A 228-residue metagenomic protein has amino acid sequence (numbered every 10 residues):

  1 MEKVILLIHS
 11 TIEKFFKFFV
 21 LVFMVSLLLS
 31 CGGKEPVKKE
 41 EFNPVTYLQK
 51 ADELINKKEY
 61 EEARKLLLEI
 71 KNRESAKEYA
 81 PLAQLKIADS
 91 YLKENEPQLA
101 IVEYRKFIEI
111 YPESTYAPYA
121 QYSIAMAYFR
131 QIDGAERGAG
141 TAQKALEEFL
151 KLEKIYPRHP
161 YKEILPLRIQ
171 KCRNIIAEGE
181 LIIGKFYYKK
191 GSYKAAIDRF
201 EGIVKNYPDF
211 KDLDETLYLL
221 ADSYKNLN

Functional and structural regions predicted by a protein language model:
M1-C31: Sec-dependent bacterial lipoprotein signal peptides
V4-I8, S30-N228: Acidic, polar-rich low-complexity tracts and alpha-helical solenoid repeat scaffolds
